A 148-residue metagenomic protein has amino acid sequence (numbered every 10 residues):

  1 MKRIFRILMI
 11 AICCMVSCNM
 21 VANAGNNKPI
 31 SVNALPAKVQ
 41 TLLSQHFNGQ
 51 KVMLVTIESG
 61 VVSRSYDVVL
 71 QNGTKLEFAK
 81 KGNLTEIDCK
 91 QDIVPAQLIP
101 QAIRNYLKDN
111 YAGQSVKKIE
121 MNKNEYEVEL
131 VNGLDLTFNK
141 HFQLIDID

Functional and structural regions predicted by a protein language model:
M1-N27: Bacterial Sec-dependent N-terminal signal peptides
G25-D148: Interaction-mediating elements
